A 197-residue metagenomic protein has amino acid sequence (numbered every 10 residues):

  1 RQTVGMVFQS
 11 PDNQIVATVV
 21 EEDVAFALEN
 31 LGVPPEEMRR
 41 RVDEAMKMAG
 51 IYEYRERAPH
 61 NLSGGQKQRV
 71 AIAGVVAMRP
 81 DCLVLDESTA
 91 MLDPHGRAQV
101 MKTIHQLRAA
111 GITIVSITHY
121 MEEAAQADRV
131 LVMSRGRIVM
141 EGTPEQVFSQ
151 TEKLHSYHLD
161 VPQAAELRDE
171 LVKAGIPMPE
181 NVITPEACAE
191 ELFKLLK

Functional and structural regions predicted by a protein language model:
E36-Y54: Conserved ABC ATPase "signature" region
A58-L62, Q66: Conserved ABC ATPase signature
R79: Conserved catalytic motifs of ABC-family nucleotide-binding domains
L83-D86: Catalytic Walker B motif of ABC-type/P-loop ATPase nucleotide-binding domains
P94-G96: Helix N-cap at the start of a conserved alpha-helix in ABC-type nucleotide-binding domains
L154-K197: ABC ATPase nucleotide-binding domains
